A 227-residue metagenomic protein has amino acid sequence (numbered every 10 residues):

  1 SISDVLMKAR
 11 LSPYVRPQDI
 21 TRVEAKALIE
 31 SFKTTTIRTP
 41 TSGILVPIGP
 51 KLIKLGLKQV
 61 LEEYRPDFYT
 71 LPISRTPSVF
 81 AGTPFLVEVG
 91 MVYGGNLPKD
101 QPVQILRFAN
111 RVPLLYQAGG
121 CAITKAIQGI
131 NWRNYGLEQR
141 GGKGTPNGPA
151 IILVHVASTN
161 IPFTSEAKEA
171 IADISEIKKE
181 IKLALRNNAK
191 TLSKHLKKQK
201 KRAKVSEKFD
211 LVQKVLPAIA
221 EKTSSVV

Functional and structural regions predicted by a protein language model:
S1-K8: Helix-hairpin-helix
I2, F32, V89, I152-V156 (+1 more regions): Generic structural hydrophobic/aromatic packing signal, biased to beta-strands
I2, Y14-V15, P162-E166: Extended hydrophobic-aromatic, low-complexity segments
K8-L11, T34, R38, N187-K190 (+1 more regions): Short, well-ordered loop/turn and helix-capping segments at boundaries between secondary-structure elements and domains
R10-V15, K168-A172: Short helix/strand-bridging catalytic loops that position acidic/His residues to coordinate divalent metals and engage
P13, T21-P146: GHKL/Bergerat-fold ATPase module in large chromosome/replication-associated machines
T21-R22, G94-V226: Charged regulatory segments coupled to nucleotide-binding catalytic modules in large multidomain enzymes
